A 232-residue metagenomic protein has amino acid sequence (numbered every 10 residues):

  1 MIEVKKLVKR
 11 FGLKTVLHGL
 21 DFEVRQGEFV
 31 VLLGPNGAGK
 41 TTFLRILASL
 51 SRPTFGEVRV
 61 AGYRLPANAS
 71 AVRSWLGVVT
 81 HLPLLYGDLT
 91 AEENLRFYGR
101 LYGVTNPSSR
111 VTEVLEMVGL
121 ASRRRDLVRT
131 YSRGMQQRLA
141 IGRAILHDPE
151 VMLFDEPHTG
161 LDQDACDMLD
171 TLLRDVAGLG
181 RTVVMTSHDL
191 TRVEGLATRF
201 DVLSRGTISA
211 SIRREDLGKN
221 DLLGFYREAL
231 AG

Functional and structural regions predicted by a protein language model:
A48: Helix-to-loop junction immediately C-terminal to a conserved catalytic motif
G56-A67, V72, A210: Conserved ABC transporter NBD signature motif
R96, R100-R123: Conserved ABC ATPase "signature" region
M152-D155: Catalytic Walker B motif of ABC-type/P-loop ATPase nucleotide-binding domains
S187-H188: H-loop/switch region of ABC-family ATPase nucleotide-binding domains
